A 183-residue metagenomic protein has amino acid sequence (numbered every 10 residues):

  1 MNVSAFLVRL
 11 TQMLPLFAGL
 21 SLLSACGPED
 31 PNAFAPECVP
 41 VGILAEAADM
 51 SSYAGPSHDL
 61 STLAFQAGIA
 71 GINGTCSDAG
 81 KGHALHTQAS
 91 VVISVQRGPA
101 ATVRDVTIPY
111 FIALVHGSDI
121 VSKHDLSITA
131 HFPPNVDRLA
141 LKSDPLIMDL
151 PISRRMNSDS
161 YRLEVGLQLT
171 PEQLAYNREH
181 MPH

Functional and structural regions predicted by a protein language model:
N2-P15: Bacterial N-terminal signal peptides that target proteins for export
S21-A25: C-terminal motif of bacterial Sec signal peptides marking the signal peptidase cleavage site
G27-D30: Bacterial signal peptide processing site
F34-S57: Post-signal peptide N-terminal segment of mature Sec-exported envelope proteins
A35-P36, S122-H183: Helix-rich interaction surfaces within compact, conserved domain-sized segments that mediate assembly or partner
D59-F65, N73-T87, R97-R104, R154-M156: Short, solvent-exposed beta-strand/turn "edge" segments of beta-rich domains on protein surfaces
G71-C76, A89-P99, Y110-S118, A130-P134 (+2 more regions): Beta-strand elements of well-folded, non-transmembrane domains
K81-A84, L114-V121, R155-D159: A short, structured loop/turn motif at beta-sheet edges
